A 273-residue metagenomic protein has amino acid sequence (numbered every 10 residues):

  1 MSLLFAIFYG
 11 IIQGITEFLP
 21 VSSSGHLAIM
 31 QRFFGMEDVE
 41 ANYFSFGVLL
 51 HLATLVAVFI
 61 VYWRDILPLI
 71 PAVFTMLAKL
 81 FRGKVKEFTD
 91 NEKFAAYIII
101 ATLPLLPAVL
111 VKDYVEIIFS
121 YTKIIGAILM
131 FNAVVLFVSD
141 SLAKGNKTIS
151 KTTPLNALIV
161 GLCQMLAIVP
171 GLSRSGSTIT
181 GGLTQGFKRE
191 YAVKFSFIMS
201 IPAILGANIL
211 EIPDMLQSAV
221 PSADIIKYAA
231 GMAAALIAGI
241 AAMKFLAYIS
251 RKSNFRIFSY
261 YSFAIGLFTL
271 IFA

Functional and structural regions predicted by a protein language model:
M1-A273: Multi-pass membrane proteins that catalyze or facilitate reactions on polyprenyl-/lipid-phosphate substrates and their
